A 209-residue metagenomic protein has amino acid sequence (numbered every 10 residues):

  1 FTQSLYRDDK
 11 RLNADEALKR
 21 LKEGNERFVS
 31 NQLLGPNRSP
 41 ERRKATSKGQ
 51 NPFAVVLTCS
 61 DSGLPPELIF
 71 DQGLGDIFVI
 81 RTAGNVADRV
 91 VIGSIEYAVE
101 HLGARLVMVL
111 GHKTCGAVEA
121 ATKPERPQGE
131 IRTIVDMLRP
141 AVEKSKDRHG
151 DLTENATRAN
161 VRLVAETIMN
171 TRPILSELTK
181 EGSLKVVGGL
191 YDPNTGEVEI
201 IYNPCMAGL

Functional and structural regions predicted by a protein language model:
F1-G49, G75, G84-L102, G116-L209: Divalent-metal-activated hydrolytic enzyme cores
T58-G63, A83-V86, H112-K113: Short glycine-enriched loops at secondary-structure junctions
G63-I80: Catalytic core of membrane glycerolipid acyltransferases/transacylases, capturing the structured, soluble-facing
R105: Short acidic/polar active-site loop segments enriched in Thr and Asp
V109: Conserved functional hotspot residues or short segments at active or partner-binding sites across diverse domains
